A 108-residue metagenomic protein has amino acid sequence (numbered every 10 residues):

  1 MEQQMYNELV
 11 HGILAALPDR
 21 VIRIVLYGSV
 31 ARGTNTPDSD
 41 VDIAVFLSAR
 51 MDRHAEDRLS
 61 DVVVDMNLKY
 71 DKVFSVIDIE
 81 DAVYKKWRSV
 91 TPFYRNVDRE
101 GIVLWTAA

Functional and structural regions predicted by a protein language model:
M1-I22, R32-P37, S48-A108: Catalytic core of pol beta-like nucleotidyltransferases
S29: Conserved H-loop
D42-F46: Short beta-strand->loop micro-motif that forms the acidic, two-metal-ion catalytic signature in nucleotide-processing
